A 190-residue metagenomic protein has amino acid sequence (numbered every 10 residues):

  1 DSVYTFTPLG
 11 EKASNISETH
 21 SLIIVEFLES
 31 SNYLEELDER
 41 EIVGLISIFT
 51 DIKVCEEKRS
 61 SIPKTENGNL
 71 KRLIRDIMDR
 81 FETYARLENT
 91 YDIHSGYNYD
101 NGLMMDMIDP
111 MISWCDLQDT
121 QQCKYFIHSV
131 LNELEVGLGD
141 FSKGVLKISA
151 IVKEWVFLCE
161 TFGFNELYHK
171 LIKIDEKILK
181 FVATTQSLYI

Functional and structural regions predicted by a protein language model:
D1-S2, E39-I190: Acidic, serine/threonine- and proline-rich low-complexity intrinsically disordered segments
S2-E35: Accessory beta->alpha helical hairpin/"wing" motif in late/C-terminal subdomains of nucleic-acid enzymes
